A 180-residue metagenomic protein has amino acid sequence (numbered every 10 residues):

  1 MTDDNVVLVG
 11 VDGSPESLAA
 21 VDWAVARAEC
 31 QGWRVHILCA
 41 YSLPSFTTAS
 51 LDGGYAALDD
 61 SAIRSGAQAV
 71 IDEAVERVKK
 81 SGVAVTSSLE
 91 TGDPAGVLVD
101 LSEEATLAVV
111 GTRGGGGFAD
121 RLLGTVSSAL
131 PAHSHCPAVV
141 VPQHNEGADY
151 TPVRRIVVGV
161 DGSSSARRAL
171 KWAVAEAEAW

Functional and structural regions predicted by a protein language model:
M1, Q143-Y150: A short, basic/flexible loop-to-alpha-helix module at the beginning of a structural domain
M1-D3, E16, S45, S61 (+1 more regions): Structural beta-alpha unit
T2-G54, R154-W180: Small/aliphatic-rich secondary-structure junction motif
H36-L38, T86-E90, V139: General small-molecule cofactor/ligand-binding pocket signal
Y55-A69: A short acidic, glycine-rich active-site loop that binds or catalyzes chemistry on phosphate/adenosine moieties
V110-H133, T151: Glycine-rich, Arg-bearing micro-motifs that act as flexible, cationic patches
G111-T112, A138-H144: Short beta-strand elements of ligand-binding domains
